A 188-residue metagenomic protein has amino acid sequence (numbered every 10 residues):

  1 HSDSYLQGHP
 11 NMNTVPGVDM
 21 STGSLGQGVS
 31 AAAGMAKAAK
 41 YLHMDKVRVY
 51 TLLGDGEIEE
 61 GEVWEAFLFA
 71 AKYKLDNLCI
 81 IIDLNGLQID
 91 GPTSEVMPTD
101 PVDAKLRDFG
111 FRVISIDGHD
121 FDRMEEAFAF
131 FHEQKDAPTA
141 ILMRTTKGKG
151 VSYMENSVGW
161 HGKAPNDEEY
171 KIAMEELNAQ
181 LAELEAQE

Functional and structural regions predicted by a protein language model:
H1-K72: Cofactor-binding active-site loop characterized by glycine-rich and histidine/acidic residues
S2-Y5, L53-E60, L84-Q88, H119-F121 (+1 more regions): Acidic, glycine-rich active-site loops and adjacent beta-strand->loop/helix elements that engage anionic groups
V47-T51, L78, A137-M143: Generic beta-sheet signal
T51-L53, R112-D117: Short catalytic-loop micro-motif centered on adjacent basic/acidic residues
E60-N85, A140-L142: A short alpha/beta connector and helix-capping loop motif
E62-W64, D90-S94, V151-N156: Short acidic, glycine/serine/threonine-rich loops at helix termini
N77-T93, P101-G110: Active-site pocket-lining segment
F111, F121-E188: Glycine/aspartate-rich loop-and-adjacent alpha/beta segment that forms the canonical ThDP
